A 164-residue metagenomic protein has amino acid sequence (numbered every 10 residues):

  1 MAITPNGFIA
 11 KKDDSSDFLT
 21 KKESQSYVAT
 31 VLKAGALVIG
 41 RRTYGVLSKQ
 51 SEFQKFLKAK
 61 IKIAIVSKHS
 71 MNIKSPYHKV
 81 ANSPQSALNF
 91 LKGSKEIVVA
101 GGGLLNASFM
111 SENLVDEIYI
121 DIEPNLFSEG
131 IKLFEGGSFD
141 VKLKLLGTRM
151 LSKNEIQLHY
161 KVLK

Functional and structural regions predicted by a protein language model:
M1-K164: Enzymes that bind and transform nitrogen-containing heteroaromatic metabolites
